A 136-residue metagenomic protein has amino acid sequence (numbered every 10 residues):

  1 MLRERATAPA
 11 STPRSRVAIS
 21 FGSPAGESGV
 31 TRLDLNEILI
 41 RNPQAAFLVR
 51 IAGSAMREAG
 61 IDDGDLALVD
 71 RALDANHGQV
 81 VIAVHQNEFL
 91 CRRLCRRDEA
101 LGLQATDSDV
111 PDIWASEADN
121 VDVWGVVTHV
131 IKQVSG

Functional and structural regions predicted by a protein language model:
M1-R57, H77, E88-F89, R96 (+3 more regions): Short, positionally conserved secondary-structure boundary motifs
I61-D62, A75: Short, well-ordered loop/turn sites that connect or cap secondary structure elements
D63, H85-L90, V121-D122: Short coil-to-beta-strand transition motifs
G64-D65, Q79: Structural motif
L90-W114: PDZ-domain C-terminal substructure recognizer with occasional recognition of PDZ-binding tails
V110-V130: C-terminal structural segments of small proteins and small subunits
